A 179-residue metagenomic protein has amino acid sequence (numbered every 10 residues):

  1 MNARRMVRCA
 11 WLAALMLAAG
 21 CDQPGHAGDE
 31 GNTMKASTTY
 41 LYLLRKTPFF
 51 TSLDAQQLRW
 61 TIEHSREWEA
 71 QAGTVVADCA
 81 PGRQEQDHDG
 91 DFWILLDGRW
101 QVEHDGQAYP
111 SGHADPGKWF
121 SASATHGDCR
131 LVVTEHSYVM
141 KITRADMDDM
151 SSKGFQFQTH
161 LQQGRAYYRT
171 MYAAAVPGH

Functional and structural regions predicted by a protein language model:
M1-A10: Bacterial N-terminal signal peptides that target proteins for export
L17-G20: C-terminal motif of bacterial Sec signal peptides marking the signal peptidase cleavage site
D22-M34: Bacterial Sec signal peptide processing site at the extreme N-terminus
Y40, Q57-L58, T125-D128, A145-H179: A small-molecule sensor/coupling module
Y40-L41, R45-D105, G112-S121: Regulatory nucleotide-sensing modules
H88-F92, D128, H136-S137: Short, surface-exposed beta-edge/turn micro-motifs
V102-E103, S121-S123, D128-V133, D149: Short beta-strand His + acidic residue motifs that chelate non-heme Fe in jelly-roll/DSBH and cupin folds
S137-M147: A short hydrophobic beta-strand segment most commonly corresponding to one strand of the jelly-roll/cupin
